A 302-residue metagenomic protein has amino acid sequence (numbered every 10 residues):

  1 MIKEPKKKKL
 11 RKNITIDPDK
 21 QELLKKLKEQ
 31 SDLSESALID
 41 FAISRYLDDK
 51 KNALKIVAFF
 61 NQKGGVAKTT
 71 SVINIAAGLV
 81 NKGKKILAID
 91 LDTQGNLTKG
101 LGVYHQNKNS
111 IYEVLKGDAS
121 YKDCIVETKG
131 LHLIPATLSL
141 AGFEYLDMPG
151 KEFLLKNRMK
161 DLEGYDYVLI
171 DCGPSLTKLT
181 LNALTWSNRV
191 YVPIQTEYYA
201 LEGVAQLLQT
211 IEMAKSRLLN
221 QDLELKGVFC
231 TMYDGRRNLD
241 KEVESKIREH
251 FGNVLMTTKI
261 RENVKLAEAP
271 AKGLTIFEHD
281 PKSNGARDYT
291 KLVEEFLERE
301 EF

Functional and structural regions predicted by a protein language model:
I2-N13, P18-K26, Q30-F302: P-loop NTP-binding core
